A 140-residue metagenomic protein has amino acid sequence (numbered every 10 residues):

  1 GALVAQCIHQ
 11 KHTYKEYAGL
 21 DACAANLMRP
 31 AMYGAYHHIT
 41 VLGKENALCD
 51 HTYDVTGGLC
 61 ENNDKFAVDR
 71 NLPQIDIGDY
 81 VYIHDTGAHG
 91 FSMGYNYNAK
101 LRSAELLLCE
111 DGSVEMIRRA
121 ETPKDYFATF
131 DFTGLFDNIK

Functional and structural regions predicted by a protein language model:
G1-K140: Charged (often Lys/Glu-rich) extended helix/loop segments that serve as interaction or gating elements
